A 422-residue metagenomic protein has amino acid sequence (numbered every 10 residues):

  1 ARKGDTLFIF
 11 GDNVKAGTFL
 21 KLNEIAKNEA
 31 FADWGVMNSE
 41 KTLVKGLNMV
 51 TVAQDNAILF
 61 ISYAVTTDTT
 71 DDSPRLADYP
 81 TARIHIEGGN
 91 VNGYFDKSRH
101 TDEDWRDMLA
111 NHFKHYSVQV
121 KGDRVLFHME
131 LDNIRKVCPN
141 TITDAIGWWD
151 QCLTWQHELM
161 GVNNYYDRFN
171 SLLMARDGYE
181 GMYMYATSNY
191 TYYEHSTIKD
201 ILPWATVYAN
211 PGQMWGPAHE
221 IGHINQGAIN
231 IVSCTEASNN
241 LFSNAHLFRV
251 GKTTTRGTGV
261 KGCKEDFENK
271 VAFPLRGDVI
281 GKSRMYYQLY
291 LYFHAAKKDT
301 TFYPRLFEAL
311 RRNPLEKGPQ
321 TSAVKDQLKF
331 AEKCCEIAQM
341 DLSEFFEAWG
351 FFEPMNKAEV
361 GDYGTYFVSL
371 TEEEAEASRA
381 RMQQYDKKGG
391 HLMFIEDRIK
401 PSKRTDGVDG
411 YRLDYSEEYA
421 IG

Functional and structural regions predicted by a protein language model:
A1-G93: Beta-strand-enriched, solvent-exposed domains that form extended recognition/catalytic surfaces
V14-A16, P139-I146, V324, E336: Generic detection of long, well-ordered alpha-helical segments
T42-G46, L247-T253, K317: Mature, Sec-exported extracytoplasmic domains of Gram-positive
A64-Y79, F293-T301, P314-P319, M355-L370: Intrinsically disordered, low-complexity coil segments
P80-Q119: Low-complexity, Pro/Ser/Thr- and charge-rich linker/hinge segments at domain boundaries
W105-A309: Catalytic cores of extracellular degradative/oxidative enzymes
K282, Y286-C335, D341-F351: Gly/Ser/Thr/Ala-enriched C-terminal appendages of enzymes
A323-G422: Beta/coil-rich, acidic/histidine-enriched accessory regions frequently appended to metallopeptidases
